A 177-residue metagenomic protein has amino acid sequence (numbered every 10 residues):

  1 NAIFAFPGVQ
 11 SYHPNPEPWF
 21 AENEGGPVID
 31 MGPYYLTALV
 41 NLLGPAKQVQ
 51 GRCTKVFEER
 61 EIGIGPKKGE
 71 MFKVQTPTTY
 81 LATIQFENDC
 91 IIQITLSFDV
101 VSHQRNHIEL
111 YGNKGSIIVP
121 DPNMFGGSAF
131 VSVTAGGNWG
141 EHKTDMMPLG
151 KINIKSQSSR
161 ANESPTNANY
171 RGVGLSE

Functional and structural regions predicted by a protein language model:
N1, L81-T83, I91-T95, E109: Beta-strand secondary-structure signal
N1-K73: Predominantly a Rossmann-like dinucleotide-binding segment in NAD(P)-dependent oxidoreductases
I3-G8, C53-E58, N88-C90, F98-V100 (+2 more regions): Glycine-rich beta-alpha junction loops
Q10-Y12, E59-E61, I92-I94, Q104 (+1 more regions): Short acidic, gly/pro-rich beta-turn/loop elements at beta-sheet edges and active-site/ligand-binding grooves
P45-G51, I91-Q93, S116-P120: Acidic/polar loop patches that form or flank catalytic/metal-binding clefts of enzymes that bind anionic ligands
E58-Q75, L81, Q85-F86, N106-E109 (+1 more regions): C-terminal glycine/acidic-rich active-site capping loop/insertion
T95-H103, N169-Y170: Glycine-rich phosphate/pyrophosphate-binding beta-alpha loops
